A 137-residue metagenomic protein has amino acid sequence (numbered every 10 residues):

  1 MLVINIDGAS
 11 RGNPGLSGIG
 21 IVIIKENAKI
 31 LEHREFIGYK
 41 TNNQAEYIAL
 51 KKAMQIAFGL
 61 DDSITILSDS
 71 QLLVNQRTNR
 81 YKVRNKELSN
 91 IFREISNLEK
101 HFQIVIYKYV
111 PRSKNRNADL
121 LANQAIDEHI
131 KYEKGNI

Functional and structural regions predicted by a protein language model:
M1-Q44, M54-D62: RNase H-like nuclease fold core
I6-N13, K51-L121, I130-K131: RNase H catalytic domain
E46, L50: Short, conserved alpha-helix that lines the donor NDP-sugar binding/gating region of sugar-transfer enzymes
D127: Residue-centric detector for conserved, function-critical "anchor" positions in compact interaction modules
K131-I137: Extended, charge-rich low-complexity interaction segments
